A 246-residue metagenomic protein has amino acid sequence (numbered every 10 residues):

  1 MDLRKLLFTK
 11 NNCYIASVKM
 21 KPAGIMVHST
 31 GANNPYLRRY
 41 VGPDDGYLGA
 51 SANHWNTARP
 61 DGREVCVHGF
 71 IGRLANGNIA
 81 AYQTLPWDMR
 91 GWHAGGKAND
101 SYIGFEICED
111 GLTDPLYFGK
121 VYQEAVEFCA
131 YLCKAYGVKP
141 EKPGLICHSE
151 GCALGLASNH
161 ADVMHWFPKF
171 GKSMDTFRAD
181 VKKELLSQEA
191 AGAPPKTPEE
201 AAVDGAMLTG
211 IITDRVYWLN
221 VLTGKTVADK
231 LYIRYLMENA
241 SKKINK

Functional and structural regions predicted by a protein language model:
M1-A98, M164: N-terminal catalytic cores of peptidoglycan-degrading enzymes
M1-L7, I15-K19, G111-K196, E200: Basic/polar, cationic surfaces and motifs that engage anionic cell-wall and phosphate/carboxylate ligands
G24, Y102-G104, G144: Structural preference for beta-strand elements that scaffold enzyme active sites
T30-G31, W87, K97-T113, A130 (+2 more regions): Cell-envelope and extracellular/periplasmic
E64, D100, K120, E124: Short, well-structured alpha-helical interface segments that form or flank functional binding sites
C66-R73, Y102-I107, A206: Catalytic nucleophile-His microenvironment captured as a short glycine-rich beta-strand/loop that brackets
E189-K246: Short, solvent-exposed alpha-helical surface patches in non-cytosolic proteins
